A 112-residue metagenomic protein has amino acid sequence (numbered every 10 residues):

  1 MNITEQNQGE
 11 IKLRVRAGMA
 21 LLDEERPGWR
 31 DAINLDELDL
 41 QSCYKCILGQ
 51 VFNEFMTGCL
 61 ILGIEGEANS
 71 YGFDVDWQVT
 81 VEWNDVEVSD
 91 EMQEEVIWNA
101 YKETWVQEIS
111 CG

Functional and structural regions predicted by a protein language model:
Q6-R30: Negatively charged, low-complexity tracts enriched in Asp/Glu with abundant Ser/Thr
L13, A17, S42-I47: Short, well-structured alpha-helical interface segments that form or flank functional binding sites
L22, R26-W29, C59, N99 (+2 more regions): Short, flexible helical or helix-coil boundary motifs
E24, G49-Q50: Residue-level signal for well-ordered alpha-helical scaffold segments within enzymatic catalytic domains
N34-D39: Short, solvent-exposed loop/turn elements at beta->coil junctions and helix N-caps that rim active or binding pockets
S42-K45, V51-W83: Acidic, low-complexity, intrinsically disordered interaction modules
D85-G112: Active-site or metal-binding loop neighborhoods of secreted/extracellular toxin and effector enzymes
